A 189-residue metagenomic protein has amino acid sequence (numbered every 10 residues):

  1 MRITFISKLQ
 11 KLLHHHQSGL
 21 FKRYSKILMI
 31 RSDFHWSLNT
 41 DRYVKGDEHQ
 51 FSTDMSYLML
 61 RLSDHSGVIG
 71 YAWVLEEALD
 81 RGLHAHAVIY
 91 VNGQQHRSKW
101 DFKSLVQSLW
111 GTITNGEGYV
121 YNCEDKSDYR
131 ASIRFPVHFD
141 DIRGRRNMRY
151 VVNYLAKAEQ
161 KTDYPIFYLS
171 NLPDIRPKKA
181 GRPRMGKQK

Functional and structural regions predicted by a protein language model:
M1-Y24, G93-Q95, K99-K189: Catalytic "initiation/cleavage/transfer" segments centered on a nucleophilic residue and adjacent nucleic-acid-engaging
S7-L9, L62, S66, A85: Amphipathic, alpha-helical segments enriched in basic
H15-E77: Signature for HUH/AEP ssDNA processing cores
R42-V44, L83, R97: Short acidic, gly/pro-rich beta-turn/loop elements at beta-sheet edges and active-site/ligand-binding grooves
A72-Q94: Histidine-centered divalent-metal-coordination microenvironment in nucleic-acid enzymes
